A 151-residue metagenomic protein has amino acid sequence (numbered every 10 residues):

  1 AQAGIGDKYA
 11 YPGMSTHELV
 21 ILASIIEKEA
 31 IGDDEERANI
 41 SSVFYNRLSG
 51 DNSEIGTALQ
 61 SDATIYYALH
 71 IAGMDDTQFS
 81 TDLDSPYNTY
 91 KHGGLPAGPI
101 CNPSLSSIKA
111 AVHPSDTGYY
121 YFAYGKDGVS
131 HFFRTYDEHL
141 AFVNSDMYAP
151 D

Functional and structural regions predicted by a protein language model:
A1-D151: Bacterial extracytoplasmic/cell-wall-associated proteins, especially those involved in peptidoglycan
